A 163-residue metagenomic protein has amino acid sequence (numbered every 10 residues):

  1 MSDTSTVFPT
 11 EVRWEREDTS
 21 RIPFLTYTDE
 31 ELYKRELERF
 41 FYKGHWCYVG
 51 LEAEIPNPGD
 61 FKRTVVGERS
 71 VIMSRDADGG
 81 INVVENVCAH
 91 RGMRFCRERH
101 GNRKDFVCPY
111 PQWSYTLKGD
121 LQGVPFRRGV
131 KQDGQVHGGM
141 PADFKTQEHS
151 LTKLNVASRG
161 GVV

Functional and structural regions predicted by a protein language model:
M1-E17: Short, compositionally biased low-complexity segments
T10-E15, Y27, G134, P141: A generic structural signal for ordered alpha-helices
E15-R16, S20-V66, V71-I72: Non-catalytic accessory segments flanking enzyme active sites
I55-V162: Rieske [2Fe-2S] iron-sulfur-binding domain
